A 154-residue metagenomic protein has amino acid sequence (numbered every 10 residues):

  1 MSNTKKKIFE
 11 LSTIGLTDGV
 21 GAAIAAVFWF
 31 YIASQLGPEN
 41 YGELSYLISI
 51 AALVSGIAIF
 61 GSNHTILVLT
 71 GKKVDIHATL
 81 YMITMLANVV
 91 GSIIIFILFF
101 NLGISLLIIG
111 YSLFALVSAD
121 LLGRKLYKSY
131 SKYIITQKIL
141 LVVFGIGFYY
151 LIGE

Functional and structural regions predicted by a protein language model:
M1-T4, S12-T13, A22, P38-N40 (+3 more regions): Short hydrophobic/aromatic-rich motifs at helix boundaries and adjacent loops
S2, I14-T17, G103-L106: Short, motif-level signal for alpha-helix interfacial/capping segments enriched in acidic residues and aromatics/proline
S2-K6, L36-N40, A51-L86, L122-K128: Transmembrane-helix boundary and interhelical linker motifs in polytopic inner-membrane proteins
K6-F60: Signature of the first transmembrane helix
S12, L16, Y46-S49, D75-M85 (+1 more regions): Internal alpha-helical transmembrane segments of multi-pass membrane proteins, especially GPCRs
F28, I32, S62-I66, V117-S118 (+1 more regions): Hydrophobic/aromatic residues in alpha-helical transmembrane segments
F30-A33, L44, Y81-T84, I109-G110: Short acidic/polar alpha-helix capping motifs at helix-coil junctions
I83-E154: Hydrophobic transmembrane helix module of multi-pass membrane transport proteins
